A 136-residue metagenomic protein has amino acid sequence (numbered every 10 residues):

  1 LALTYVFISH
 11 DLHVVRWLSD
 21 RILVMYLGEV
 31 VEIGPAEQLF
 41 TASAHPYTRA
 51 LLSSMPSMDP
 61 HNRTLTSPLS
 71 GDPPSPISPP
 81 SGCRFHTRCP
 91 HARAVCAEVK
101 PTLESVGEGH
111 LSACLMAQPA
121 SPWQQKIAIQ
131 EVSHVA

Functional and structural regions predicted by a protein language model:
L1-T64: P-loop NTP-binding/switch modules centered on Walker-like glycine-rich loops
A36-V135: Charged, flexible cofactor/metal-binding loops and thiol motifs
